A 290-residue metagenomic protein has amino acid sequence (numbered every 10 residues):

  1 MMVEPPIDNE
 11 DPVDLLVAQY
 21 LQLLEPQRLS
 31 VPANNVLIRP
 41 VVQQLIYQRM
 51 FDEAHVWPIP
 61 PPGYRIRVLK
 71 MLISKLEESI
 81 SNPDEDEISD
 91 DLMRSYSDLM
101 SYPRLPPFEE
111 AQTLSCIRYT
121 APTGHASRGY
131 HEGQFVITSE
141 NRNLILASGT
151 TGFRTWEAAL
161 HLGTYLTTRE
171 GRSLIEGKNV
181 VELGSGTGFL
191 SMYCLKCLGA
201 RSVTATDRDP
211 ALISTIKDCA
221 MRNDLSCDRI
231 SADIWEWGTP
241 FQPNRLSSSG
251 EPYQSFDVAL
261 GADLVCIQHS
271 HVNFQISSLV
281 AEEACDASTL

Functional and structural regions predicted by a protein language model:
M1-L290: S-adenosylmethionine-dependent methyltransferases
